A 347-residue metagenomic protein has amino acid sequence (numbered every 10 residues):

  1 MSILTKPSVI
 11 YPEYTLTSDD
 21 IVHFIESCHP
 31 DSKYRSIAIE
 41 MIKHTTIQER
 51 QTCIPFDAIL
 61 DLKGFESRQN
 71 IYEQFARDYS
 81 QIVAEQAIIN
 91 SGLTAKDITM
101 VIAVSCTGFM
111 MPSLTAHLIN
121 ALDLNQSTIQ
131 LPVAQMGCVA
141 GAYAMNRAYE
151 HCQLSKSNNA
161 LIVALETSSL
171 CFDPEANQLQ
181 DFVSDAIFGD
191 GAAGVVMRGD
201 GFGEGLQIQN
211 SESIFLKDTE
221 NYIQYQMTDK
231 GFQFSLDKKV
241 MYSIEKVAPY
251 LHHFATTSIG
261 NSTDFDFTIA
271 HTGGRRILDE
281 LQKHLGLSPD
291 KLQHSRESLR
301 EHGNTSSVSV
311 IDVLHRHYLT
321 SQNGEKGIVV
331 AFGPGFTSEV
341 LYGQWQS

Functional and structural regions predicted by a protein language model:
M1-Q74, P174-Y242, K246, H253 (+2 more regions): Condensing-enzyme catalytic core mediating Claisen C-C bond formation in acyl metabolism
T5-S8, V104, A134, A160-E166 (+2 more regions): Short beta-strand segments
T15-L16, P112-A116, Y143-N146, C171-A176 (+2 more regions): Short acidic, glycine/serine/threonine-rich loops at helix termini
I42-C106, T115-A116: Metal-dependent C-N hydrolase catalytic cores
V83-I98, P249-D266, L285, H317-S321: Phosphate/pyrophosphate-binding loops at sites that engage ATP/ADP/AMP, CoA/4′-phosphopantetheine, polyphosphate
C106-T107, N120, N125-S127, P132-K156 (+2 more regions): Claisen-condensing/thiolase-fold acyl-transfer catalytic domains that form or cleave C-C bonds in fatty acid
F109-L124, V163-E175, E220-Y225, L278-L292: Acidic-glycine-rich active-site phosphate/pyrophosphate-binding loop
S155-I187: Flexible, glycine-rich active-site loops centered on histidine and acidic residues that chelate a metal or position
